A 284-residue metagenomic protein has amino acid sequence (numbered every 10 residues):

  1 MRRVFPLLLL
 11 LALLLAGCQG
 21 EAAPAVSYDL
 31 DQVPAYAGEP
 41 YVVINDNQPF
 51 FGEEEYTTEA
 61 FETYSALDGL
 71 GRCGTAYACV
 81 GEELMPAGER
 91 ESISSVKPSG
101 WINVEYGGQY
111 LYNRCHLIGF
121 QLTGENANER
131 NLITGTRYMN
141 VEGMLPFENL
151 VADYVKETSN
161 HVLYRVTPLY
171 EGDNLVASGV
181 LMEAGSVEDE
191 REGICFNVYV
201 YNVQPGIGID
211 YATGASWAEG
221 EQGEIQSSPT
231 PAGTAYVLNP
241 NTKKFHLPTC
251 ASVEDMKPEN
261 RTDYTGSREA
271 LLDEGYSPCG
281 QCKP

Functional and structural regions predicted by a protein language model:
R2-L10: Sec-dependent signal peptide recognition, specifically the positively charged N-region followed immediately by
A12, R130-I133, Y276: Residues immediately within or flanking Cys/His clusters that coordinate Zn2+ in small zinc-binding modules
L13-G17: C-terminal motif of bacterial Sec signal peptides marking the signal peptidase cleavage site
Q19-A22: Bacterial signal peptide processing site
P24-A66, T234-Y236: N-terminal module-boundary/linker segments of secreted carbohydrate-active enzymes
E39, D46-N47, G108, D173 (+1 more regions): Intrinsic-disorder/low-complexity loop/linker signature
F50-S227: Domain-level detector of nuclease and nuclease-like folds in predominantly extracellular/periplasmic contexts
Q222-P284: Mature, structured domains enriched in cysteine- and short glycine motifs
